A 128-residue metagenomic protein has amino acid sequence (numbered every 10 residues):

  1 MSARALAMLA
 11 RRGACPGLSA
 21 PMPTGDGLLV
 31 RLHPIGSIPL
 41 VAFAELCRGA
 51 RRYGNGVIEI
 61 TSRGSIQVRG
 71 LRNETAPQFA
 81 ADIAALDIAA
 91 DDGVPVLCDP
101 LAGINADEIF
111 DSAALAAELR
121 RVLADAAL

Functional and structural regions predicted by a protein language model:
M1-G17: Charge-rich, low-complexity segments
S2-L6, D26-L128: Small-residue-enriched alpha-helical segments and adjacent helix-cap loops that form tight helix-helix packing
C15-L18, Y53-N55: Short small/polar-residue motifs
